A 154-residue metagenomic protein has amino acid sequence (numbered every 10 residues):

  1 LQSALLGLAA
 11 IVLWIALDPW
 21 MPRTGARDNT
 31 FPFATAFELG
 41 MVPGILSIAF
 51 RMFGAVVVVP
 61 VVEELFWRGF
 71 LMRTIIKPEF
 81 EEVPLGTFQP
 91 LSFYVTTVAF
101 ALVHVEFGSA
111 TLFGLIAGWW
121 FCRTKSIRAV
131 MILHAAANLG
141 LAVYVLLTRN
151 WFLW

Functional and structural regions predicted by a protein language model:
L1-A4: Membrane-helix interface linkers and caps
I11-D28: Transmembrane alpha-helix boundary signature
L13, E38-W154: Transmembrane helix-loop-helix hairpins at the membrane interface of multi-pass integral membrane proteins
G25-L39: Membrane-interfacial helical/loop segments at transmembrane boundaries in membrane proteins
